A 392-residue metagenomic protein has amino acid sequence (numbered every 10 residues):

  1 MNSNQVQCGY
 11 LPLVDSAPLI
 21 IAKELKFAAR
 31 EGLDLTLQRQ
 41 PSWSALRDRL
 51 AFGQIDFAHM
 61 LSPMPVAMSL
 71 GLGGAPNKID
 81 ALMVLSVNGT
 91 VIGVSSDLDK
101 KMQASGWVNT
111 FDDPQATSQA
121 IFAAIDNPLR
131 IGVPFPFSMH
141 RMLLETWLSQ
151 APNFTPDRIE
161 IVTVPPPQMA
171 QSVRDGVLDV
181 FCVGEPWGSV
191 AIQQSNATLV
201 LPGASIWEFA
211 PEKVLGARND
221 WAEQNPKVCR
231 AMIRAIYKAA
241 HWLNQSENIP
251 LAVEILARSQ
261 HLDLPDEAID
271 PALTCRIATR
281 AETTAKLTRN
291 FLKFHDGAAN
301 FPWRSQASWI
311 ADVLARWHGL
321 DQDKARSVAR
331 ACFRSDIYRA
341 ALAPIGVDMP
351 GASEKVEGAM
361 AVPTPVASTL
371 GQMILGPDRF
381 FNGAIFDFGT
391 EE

Functional and structural regions predicted by a protein language model:
N4-F154, D179-P186, N196-G203, E208-F209 (+1 more regions): Short, glycine-/small- and polar/acidic-enriched structural segments that line small-molecule recognition paths
T36-Q38, E160-V164: General small-molecule cofactor/ligand-binding pocket signal
I55-D56, P165-A197, R218, S259: Ligand-binding pocket segment of bilobal, Venus flytrap-like solute-binding proteins
I92-G93, V214-A217, W221-A222: Short glycine- and hydrophobic/aromatic-rich loop-to-beta-strand nucleating segment in the catalytic cores
V200, R218-N219, P226, I233-Y237: Contiguous mid-protein beta-loop-alpha structural module that forms a pocket-lining wall or clamp of enzyme active
V228-R334: Secondary-structure end/capping motifs
S308-E392: Conserved C-terminal helix/tail region of periplasmic/extracytoplasmic solute-binding proteins
